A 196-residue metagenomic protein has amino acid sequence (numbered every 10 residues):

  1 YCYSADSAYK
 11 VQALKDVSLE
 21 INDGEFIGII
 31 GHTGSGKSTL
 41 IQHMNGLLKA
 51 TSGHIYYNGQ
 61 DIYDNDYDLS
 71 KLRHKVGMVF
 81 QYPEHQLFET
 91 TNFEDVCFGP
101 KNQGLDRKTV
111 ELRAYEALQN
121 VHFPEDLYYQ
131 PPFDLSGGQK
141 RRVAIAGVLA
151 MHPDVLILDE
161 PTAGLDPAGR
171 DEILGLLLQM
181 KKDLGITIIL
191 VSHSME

Functional and structural regions predicted by a protein language model:
N45: Helix-to-loop junction immediately C-terminal to a conserved catalytic motif
G53-D64, L72: Conserved ABC transporter NBD signature motif
K108-D126: Conserved ABC ATPase "signature" region
P131-L135, Q139: Conserved ABC ATPase signature
H152: Conserved catalytic motifs of ABC-family nucleotide-binding domains
L156-D159: Catalytic Walker B motif of ABC-type/P-loop ATPase nucleotide-binding domains
P167-G169: Helix N-cap at the start of a conserved alpha-helix in ABC-type nucleotide-binding domains
